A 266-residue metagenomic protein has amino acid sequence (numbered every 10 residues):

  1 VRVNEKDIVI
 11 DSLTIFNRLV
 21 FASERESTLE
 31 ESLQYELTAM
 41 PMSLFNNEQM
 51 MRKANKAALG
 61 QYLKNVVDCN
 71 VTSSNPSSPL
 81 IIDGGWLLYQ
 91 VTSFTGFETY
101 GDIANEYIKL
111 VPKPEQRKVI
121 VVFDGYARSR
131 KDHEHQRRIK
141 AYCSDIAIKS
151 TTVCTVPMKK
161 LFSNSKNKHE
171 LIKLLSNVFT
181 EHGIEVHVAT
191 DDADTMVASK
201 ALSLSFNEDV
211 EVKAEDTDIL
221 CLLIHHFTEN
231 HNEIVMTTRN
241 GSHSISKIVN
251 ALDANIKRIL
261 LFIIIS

Functional and structural regions predicted by a protein language model:
V1-S266: Noncatalytic, typically N-terminal accessory segments of nucleic acid-processing enzymes and closely related
